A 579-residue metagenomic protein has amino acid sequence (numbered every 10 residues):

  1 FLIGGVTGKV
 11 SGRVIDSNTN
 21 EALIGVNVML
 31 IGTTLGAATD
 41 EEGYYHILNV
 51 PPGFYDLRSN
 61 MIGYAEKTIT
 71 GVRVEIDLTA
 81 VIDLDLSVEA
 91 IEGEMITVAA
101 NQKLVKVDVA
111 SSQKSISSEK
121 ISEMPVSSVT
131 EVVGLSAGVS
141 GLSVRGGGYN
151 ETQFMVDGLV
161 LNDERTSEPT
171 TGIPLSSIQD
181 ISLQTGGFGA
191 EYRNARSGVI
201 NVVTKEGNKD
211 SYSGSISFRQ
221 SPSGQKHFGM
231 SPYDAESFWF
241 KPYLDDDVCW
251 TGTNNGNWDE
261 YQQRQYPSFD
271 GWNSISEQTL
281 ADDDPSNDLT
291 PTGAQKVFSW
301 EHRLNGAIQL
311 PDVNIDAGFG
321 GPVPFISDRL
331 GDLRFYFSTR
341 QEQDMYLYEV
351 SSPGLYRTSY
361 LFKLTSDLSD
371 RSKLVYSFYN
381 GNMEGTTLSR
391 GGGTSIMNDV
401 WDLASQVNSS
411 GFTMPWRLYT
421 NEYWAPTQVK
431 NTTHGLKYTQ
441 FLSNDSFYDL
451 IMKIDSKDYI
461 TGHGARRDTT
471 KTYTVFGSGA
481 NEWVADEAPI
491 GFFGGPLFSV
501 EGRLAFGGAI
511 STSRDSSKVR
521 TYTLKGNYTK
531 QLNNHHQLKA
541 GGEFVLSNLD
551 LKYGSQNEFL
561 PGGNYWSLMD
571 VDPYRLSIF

Functional and structural regions predicted by a protein language model:
L2-A99, L104: Periplasm-facing N-terminal accessory domains of Gram-negative outer-membrane beta-barrel systems
Y44, V81-D83, D180, T185 (+9 more regions): Membrane-embedded beta-strand positions in outer-membrane beta-barrel channels/transporters
Y64-E66, T70-D83, E94-A190, N194-E206 (+3 more regions): Periplasmic N-terminal accessory/gating domains of Gram-negative outer-membrane beta-barrel systems
A100, G214-P222, G229, S237 (+4 more regions): Transmembrane beta-barrel strands of outer-membrane/channel proteins
D180-Q184, D210-P322, Y348-S351: Short strand-turn segments of transmembrane beta-barrel domains in outer membranes, especially the first one or two
T185, T204, G321-V323, S366-L368 (+4 more regions): Residue-level signature of outer-membrane beta-barrel architecture
L289, K296-G391, P426-Y448: Transmembrane beta-barrel wall of Gram-negative outer-membrane proteins
K373-F579: Replace "related TpsB outer-membrane translocases also match" with "some related outer-membrane beta-barrels such as
